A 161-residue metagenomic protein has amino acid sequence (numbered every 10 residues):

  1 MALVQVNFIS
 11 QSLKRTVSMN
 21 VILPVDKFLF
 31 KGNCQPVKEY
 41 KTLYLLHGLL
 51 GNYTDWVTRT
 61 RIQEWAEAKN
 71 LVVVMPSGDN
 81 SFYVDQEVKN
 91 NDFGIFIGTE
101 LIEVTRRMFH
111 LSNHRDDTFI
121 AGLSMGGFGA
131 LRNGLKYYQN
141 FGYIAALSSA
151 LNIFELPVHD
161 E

Functional and structural regions predicted by a protein language model:
M1-E161: Non-catalytic cap/lid and distal C-terminal segments of serine-dependent acyl enzymes
